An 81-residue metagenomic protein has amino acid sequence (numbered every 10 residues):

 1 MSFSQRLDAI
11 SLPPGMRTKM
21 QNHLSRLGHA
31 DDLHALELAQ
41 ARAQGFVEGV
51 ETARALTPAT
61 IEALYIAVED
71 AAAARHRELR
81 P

Functional and structural regions predicted by a protein language model:
M1-P81: Acidic, Ser/Pro/Thr-rich low-complexity regulatory regions and the short amphipathic helical interaction modules they
